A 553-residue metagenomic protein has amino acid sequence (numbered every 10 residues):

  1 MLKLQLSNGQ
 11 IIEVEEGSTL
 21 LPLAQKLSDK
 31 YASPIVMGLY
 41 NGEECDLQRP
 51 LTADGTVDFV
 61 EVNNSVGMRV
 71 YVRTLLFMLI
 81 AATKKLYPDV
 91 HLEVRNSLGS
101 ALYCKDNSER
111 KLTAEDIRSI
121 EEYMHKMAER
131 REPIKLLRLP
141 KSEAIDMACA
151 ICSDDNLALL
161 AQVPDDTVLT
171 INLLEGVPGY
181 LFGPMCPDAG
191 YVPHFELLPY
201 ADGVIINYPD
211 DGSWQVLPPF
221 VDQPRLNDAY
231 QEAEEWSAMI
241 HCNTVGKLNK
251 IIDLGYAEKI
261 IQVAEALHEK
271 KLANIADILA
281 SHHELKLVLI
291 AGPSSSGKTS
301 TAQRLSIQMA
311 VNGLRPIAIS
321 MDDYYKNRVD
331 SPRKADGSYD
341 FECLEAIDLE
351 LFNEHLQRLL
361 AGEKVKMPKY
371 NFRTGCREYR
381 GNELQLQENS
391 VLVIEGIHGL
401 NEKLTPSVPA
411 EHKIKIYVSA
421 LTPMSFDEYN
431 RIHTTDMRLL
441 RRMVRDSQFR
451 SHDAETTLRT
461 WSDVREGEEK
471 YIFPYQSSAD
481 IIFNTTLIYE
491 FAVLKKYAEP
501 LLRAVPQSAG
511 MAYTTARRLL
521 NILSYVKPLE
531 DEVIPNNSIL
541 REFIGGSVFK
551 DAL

Functional and structural regions predicted by a protein language model:
M1-L76, I80-S100, E109-R110, E122-Y123: Ubiquitin-like/PB1-type beta-grasp interaction modules and other compact soluble beta-rich domains
R49, T56-M68, H91-K270, I275 (+1 more regions): Auxiliary tRNA-acceptor-end handling modules of aminoacyl-tRNA synthetases
H283, T405-L553: Conserved NTP phosphate-binding and transfer environment spanning the P-loop NTPase/kinase superfamily
V288-I290: Hydrophobic anchor at the beta1->P-loop junction of P-loop NTPases
K298: Conserved lysine of the Walker
T301, L305: Hydrophobic positions on the alpha1 helix immediately C-terminal to the Walker A/P-loop
I317, K326, D330-R373: Conserved nucleotide-sensing/catalytic segment adjacent to the nucleotide-binding pocket in NTP-handling enzymes
N353-E411, T457-Y475: Glycine-rich phosphate-binding loop used to anchor ATP phosphates in small-molecule kinases, encompassing both
